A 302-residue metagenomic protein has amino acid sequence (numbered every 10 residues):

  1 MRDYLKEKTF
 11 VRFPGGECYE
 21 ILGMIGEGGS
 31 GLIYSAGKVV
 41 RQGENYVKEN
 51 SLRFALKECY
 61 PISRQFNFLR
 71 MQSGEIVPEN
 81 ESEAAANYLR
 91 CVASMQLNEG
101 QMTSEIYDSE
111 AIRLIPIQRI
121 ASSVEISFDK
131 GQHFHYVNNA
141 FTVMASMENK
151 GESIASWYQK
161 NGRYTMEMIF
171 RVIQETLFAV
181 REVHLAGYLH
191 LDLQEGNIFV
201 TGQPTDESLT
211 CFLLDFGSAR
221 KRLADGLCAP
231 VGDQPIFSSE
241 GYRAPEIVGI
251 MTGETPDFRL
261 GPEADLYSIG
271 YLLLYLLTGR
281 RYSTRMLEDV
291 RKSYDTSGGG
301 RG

Functional and structural regions predicted by a protein language model:
M1-G16, E20-G23: Juxta-kinase regulatory segment immediately upstream of eukaryotic protein kinase catalytic domains
L22-G28, I33: Protein kinase glycine-rich loop
A36-S104: ATP-binding glycine-rich loop module of kinase domains
I115-R163: Conserved structural core of kinase catalytic domains
V172-I173: Activation segment signature within eukaryotic-like protein kinase domains
H184-G202: Catalytic-loop of the protein kinase fold
G196-G241: Activation segment/activation loop of eukaryotic-type protein kinase catalytic domains
